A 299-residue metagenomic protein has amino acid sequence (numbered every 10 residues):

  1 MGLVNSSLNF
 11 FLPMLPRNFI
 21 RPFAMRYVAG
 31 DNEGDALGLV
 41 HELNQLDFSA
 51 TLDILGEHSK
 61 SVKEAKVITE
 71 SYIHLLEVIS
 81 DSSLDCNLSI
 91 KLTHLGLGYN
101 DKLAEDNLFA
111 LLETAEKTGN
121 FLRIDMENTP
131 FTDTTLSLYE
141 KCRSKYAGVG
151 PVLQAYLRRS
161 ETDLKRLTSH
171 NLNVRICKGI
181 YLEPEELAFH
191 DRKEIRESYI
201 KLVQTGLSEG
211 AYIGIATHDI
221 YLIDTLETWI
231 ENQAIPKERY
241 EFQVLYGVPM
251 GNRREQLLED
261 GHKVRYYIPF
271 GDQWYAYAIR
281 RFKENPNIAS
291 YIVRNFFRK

Functional and structural regions predicted by a protein language model:
M1-K299: Positively charged, amphipathic and often flexible ligand-engagement surfaces
